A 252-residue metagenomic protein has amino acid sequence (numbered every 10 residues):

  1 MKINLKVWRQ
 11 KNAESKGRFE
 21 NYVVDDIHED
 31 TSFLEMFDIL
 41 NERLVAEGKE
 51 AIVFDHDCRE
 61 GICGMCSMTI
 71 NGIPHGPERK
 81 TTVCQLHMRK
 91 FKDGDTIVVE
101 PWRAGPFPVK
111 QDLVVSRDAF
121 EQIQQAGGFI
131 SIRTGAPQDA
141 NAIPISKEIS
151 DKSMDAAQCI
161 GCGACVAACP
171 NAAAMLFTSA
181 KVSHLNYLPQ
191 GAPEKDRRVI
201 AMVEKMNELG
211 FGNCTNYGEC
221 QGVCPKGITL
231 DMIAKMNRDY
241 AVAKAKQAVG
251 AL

Functional and structural regions predicted by a protein language model:
M1-V23: Eukaryote-biased recognition of intrinsically disordered, low-complexity regulatory segments
E20-S32: Short, contiguous acidic and Ser/Thr-rich linear segments
T31-E50, V98-L252: Ferredoxin-type iron-sulfur electron-transfer modules in oxidoreductases and energy-metabolism complexes
V53-M65: Short, structured protein-protein interaction patches enriched in aromatics and acidic/basic residues, typified by
I62, M68-I70, C220: Functionalized membrane-embedded alpha-helices
C66, F91-G94, G222: Extracellular/mature segments of secreted proteins
I70-K92, V99: Glycine-rich phosphate/adenylate-binding loop and adjacent beta-alpha elements of nucleotide- or dinucleotide-binding
